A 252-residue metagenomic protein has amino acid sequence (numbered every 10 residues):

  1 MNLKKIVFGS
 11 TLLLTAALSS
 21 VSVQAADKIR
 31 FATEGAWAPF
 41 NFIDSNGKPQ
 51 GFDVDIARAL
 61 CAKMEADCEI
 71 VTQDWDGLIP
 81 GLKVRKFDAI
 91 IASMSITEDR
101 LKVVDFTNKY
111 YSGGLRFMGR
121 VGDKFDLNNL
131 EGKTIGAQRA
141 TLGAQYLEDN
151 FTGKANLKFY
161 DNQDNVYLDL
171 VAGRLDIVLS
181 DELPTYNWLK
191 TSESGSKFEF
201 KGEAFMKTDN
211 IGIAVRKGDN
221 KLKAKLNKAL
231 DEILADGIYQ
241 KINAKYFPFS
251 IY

Functional and structural regions predicted by a protein language model:
S19-A25: Sec/Tat signal peptide C-region and signal peptidase I cleavage site
A26-S93, D236: Extracytoplasmic small-molecule ligand-binding "clamshell" domains of the periplasmic binding protein/Venus flytrap
G35, Y111-R116, E182, K190-N227 (+2 more regions): Periplasmic-binding protein-like
A62, V71-T72, D76-D88, V103-D105 (+3 more regions): Short helices/loops that flank or line small-molecule/ion binding pockets
D67-D74, A137, A155-Q163, E203: Short beta-strand-to-loop elements that line the ligand-binding cleft of bilobed periplasmic-binding protein-like
G77-P80, A92-K102, E148-D149, D176-K207: A ligand-binding cleft/hinge motif common to bilobed small-molecule-binding domains
G119-I135: Flexible hinge/capping segments at coil-to-helix
L142-Y160, S196-K201, L230-Y252: Ligand-binding clefts/hinges and TM-proximal coupling segments of bilobed small-molecule sensing domains
